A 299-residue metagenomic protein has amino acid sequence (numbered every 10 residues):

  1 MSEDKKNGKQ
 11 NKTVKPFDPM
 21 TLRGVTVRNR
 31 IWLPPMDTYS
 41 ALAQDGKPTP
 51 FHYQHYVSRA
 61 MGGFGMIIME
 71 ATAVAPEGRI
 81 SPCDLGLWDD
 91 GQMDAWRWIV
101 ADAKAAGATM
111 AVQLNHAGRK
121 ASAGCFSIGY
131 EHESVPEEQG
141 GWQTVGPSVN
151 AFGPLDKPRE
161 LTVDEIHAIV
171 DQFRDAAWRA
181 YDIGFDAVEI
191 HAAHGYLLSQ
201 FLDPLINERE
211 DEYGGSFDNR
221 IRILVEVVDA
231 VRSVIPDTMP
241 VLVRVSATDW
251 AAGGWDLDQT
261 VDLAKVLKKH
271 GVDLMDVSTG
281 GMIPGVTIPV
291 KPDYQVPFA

Functional and structural regions predicted by a protein language model:
M1-A299: Flavin-dependent oxidoreductase catalytic cores
